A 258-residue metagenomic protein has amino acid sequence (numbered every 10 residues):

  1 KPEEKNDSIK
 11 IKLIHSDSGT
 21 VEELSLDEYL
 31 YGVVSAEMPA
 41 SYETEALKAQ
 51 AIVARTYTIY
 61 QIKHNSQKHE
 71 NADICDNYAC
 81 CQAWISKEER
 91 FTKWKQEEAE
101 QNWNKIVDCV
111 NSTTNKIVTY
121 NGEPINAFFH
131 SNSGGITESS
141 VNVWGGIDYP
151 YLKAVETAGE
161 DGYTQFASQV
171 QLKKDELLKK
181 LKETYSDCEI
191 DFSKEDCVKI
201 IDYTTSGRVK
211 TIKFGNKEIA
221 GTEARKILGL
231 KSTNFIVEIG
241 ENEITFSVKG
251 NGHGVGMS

Functional and structural regions predicted by a protein language model:
K1, V198, V255-G256: C-terminus-biased signal that marks the final domain/tail of proteins
K1-D17: N-terminal, intrinsically disordered, polar/charged segments of Gram-positive cell-envelope systems that serve as
L13, S18-V21, D27-L30: Conserved small-residue-rich
T20-L24, S41-I52, Q171-D175, G252-G256: Soluble non-cytosolic domains of exported or imported proteins
S25-E43, A154-Q165: Acidic/histidine-rich, surface-exposed loop or edge segments in extracytoplasmic proteins
V34, E45-K48, T56-Y60: Short, surface-exposed polybasic-aromatic patches that bind anionic ligands, especially phosphate groups
T56, Y60-T245, K249: Extended substrate/cofactor- or partner-recognition/assembly subdomains adjacent to catalytic sites in enzymes
Y120, G256-M257: Alpha-helical architecture
